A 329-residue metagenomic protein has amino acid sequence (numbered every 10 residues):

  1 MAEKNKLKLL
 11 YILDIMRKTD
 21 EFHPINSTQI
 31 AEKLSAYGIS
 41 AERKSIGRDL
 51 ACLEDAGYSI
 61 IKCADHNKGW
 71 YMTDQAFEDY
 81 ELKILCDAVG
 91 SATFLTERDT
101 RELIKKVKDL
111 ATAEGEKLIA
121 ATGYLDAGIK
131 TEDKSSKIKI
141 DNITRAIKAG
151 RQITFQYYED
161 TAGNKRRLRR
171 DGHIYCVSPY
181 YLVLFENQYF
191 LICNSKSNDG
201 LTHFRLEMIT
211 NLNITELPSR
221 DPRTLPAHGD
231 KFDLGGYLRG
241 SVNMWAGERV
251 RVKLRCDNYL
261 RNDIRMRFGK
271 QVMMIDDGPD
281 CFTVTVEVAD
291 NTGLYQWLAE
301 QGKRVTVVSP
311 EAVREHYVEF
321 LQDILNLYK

Functional and structural regions predicted by a protein language model:
M1-A88, R170, D323-K329: Short, basic/aromatic recognition patches that contact phosphate-bearing ligands
S59-I61, P179-Y181, M273: Short, surface-exposed charged micro-motifs
G69-Y71, T154, F190-I192, T283 (+1 more regions): General beta-strand recognition
D79-N164: Bulky hydrophobic/aromatic content
A127-K253: Core beta-strand-centered patch of the WYL/Sm-like small regulatory domain
F232-K329: Polybasic (Lys/Arg-rich)
